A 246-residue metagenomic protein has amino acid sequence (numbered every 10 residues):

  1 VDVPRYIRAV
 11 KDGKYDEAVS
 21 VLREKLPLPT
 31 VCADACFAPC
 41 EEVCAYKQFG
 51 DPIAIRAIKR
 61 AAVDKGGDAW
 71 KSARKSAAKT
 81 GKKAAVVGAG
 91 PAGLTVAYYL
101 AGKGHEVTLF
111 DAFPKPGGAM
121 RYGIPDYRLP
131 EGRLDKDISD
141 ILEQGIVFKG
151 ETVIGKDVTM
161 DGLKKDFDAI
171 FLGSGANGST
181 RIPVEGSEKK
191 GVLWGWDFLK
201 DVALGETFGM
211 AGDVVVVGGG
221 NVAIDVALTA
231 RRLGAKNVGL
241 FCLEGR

Functional and structural regions predicted by a protein language model:
D2-D34, F49-A78, V202-A203: Ferredoxin-type iron-sulfur electron-transfer modules in oxidoreductases and energy-metabolism complexes
V19-L26, I58, A119-D168: N-terminal Rossmann-like dinucleotide/flavin-binding domain of flavoprotein oxidoreductases that bind FAD/FMN
F37-I58, K83-L100, E106: Short flanking/linker segments adjacent to small metal-binding domains or redox-active Cys/His motifs
A77-A84, M210: A short, charged/proline- and glycine-enriched loop that marks the coil->beta-strand transition at the N-terminal
V86-F110, G150-K164, G178-T180, D197-R246: Rossmann-like dinucleotide/flavin-binding elements
L172-G173, W194, V216: Redox-cofactor binding/interface segments in oxidoreductases and associated redox assembly factors
S174-E188: Flavin (primarily FAD) binding-site architecture
